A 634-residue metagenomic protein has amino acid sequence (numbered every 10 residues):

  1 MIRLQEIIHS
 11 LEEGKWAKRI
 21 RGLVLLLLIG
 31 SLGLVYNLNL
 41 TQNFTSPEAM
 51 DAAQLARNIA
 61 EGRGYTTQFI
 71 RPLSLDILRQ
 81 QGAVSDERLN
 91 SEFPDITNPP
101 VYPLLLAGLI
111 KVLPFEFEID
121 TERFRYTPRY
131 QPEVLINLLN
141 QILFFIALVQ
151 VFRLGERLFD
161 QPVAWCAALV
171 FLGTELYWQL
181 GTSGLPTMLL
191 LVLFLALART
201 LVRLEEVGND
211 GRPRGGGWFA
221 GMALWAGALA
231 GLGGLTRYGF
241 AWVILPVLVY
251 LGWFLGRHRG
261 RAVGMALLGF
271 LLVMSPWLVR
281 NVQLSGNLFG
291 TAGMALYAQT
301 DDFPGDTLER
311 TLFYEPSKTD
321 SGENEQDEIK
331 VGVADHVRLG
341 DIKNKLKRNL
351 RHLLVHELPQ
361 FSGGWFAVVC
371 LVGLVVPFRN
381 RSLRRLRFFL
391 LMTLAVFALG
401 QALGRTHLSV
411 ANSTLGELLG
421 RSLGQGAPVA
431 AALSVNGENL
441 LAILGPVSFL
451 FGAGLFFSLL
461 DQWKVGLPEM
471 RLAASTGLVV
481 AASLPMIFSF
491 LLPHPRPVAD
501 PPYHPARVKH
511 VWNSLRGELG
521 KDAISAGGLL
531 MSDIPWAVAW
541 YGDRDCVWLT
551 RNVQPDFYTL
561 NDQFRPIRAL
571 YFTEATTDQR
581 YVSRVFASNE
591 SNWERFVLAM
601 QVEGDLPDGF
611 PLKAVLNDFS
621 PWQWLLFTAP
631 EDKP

Functional and structural regions predicted by a protein language model:
L4-E6, R203-E206, G211, V243-L271 (+1 more regions): Perimembrane helix-loop-helix junctions
K18-L26, A220-A228, I244-L251, G264-L272 (+2 more regions): Signature aromatic-anchored transmembrane alpha helix within multi-pass, membrane-resident enzymes that catalyze glycan
L40, F44, T476-A537, E574: Membrane-embedded, lumen/periplasm-facing catalytic core of multi-pass transferases that use lipid-linked donors
F117-E133, I146-G173, M188-V192, G211-G217 (+1 more regions): Transmembrane-helix signature of polytopic, membrane-embedded enzymes that assemble or transfer cell-envelope glycans
L135-I146, P162-G208, A220-G221, L232-V243 (+1 more regions): Multi-pass, polyprenyl lipid-linked donor-dependent membrane glycosyltransferases
L180-G181, P186-L190, G233-Y238, W242-L245 (+3 more regions): Hydrophobic/aromatic-rich transmembrane helices and adjacent perimembrane loops
A241, W253, R261-V369, L484-F488: Membrane-lumen/periplasm interface segments of specific transmembrane helices in polyprenyl phosphate-linked
L251, R348-F397: Hydrophobic, aromatic-rich transmembrane alpha-helices and their immediate juxtamembrane boundary segments
